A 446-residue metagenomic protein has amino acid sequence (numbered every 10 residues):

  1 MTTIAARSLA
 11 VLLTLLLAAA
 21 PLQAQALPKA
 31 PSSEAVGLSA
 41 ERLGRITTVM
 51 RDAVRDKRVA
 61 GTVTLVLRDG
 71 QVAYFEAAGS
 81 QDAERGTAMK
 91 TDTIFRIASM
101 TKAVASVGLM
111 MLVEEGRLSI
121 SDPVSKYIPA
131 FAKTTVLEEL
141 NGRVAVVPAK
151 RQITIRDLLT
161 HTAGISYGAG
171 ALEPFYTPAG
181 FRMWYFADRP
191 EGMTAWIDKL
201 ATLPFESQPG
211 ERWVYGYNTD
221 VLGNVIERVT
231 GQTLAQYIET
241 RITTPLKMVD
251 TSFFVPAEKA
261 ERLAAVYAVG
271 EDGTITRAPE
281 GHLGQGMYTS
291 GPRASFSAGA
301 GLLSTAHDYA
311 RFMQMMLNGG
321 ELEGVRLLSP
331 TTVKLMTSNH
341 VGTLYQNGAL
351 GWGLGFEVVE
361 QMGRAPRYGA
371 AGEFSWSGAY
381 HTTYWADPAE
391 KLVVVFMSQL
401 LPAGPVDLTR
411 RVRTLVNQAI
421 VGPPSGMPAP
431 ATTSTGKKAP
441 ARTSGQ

Functional and structural regions predicted by a protein language model:
M1-A5: N-terminal secretory signal peptides that target proteins for export/translocation
S8-A20: Bacterial N-terminal signal peptides
L22-A26: Boundary at the C-terminal end of the N-terminal hydrophobic targeting segment
P28, S32-I97, S119, K133-L140 (+2 more regions): Short, conserved catalytic-motif segment at the N-terminal edge
G44-R51, T64, G70-V72, I94-I128 (+4 more regions): Active-site SXXK
T134-A371: Short, surface-exposed loop or secondary-structure junction motifs that flank catalytic or metal-binding residues
N318-L322, T331-T332, T337-G342, Q361 (+1 more regions): Short, gly/Ser/Thr-rich active-site loops of penicillin-recognizing serine hydrolases
E373, Y380-E390: Short, surface-exposed beta-strand/loop micro-motifs that present aromatic residues
